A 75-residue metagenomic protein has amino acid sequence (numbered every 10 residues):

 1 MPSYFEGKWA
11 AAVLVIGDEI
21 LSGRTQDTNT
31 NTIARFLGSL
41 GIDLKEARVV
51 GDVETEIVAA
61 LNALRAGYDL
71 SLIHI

Functional and structural regions predicted by a protein language model:
P2-S3: N-terminal, positively charged, Ser/Thr/Ala/Gly-biased leader segments that form transit/presequence-like amphipathic
K8-L40, E46-A47: Glycine-rich phosphate/diphosphate-binding loop of Rossmann-like nucleotide-binding domains
E46-E56: Short beta->alpha junction loops
Y68: An anion/phosphate-binding loop that grips the pyrophosphate of nucleotide cofactors and donors
S71: Receiver (REC) domain switch-region micro-motif
H74-I75: Conserved small/polar residues in nucleotide/adenosyl-binding loops
